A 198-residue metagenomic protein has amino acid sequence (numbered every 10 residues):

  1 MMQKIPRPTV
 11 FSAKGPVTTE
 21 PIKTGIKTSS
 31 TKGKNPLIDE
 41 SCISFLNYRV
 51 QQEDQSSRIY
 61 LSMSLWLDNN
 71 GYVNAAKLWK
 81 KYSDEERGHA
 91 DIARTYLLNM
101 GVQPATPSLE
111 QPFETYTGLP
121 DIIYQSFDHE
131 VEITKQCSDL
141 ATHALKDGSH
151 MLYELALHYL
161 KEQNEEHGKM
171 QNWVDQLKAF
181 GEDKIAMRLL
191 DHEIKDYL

Functional and structural regions predicted by a protein language model:
M1-L198: Iron-associated oxidoreductase/ferritin-like identity signal
